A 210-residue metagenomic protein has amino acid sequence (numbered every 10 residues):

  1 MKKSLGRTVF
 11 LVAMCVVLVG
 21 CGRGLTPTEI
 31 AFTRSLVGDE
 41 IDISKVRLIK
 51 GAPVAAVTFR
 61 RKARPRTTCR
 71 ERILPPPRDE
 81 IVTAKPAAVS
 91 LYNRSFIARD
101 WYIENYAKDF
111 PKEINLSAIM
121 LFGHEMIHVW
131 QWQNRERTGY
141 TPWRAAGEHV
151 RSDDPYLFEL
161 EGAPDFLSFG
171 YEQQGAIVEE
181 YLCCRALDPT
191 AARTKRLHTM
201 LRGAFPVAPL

Functional and structural regions predicted by a protein language model:
M1-V9: Bacterial N-terminal signal peptides that target proteins for export
T8-V19: Bacterial N-terminal signal peptides
G20-P76, A98-R99, I103-E104, R193 (+2 more regions): A metal-dependent hydrolase signature that marks the N-terminal structural subdomain at the beginning of catalytic folds
R23-P27, K112-L121, D165-F169, Q173: Soluble non-cytosolic domains of exported or imported proteins
T28, R34, I41, T83 (+3 more regions): Metalloprotease/metallohydrolase-associated module, dominated by Zn2+-dependent proteases
E71-P86, G162-A163: Short, P/G- and charge-enriched loop/turn segments at secondary-structure junctions
E80-A88, D100-G123: Short pre-active-site segment immediately N-terminal to the catalytic Zn-binding motif
M126-W143: Catalytic Zn2+-binding segment of zinc metalloproteases
